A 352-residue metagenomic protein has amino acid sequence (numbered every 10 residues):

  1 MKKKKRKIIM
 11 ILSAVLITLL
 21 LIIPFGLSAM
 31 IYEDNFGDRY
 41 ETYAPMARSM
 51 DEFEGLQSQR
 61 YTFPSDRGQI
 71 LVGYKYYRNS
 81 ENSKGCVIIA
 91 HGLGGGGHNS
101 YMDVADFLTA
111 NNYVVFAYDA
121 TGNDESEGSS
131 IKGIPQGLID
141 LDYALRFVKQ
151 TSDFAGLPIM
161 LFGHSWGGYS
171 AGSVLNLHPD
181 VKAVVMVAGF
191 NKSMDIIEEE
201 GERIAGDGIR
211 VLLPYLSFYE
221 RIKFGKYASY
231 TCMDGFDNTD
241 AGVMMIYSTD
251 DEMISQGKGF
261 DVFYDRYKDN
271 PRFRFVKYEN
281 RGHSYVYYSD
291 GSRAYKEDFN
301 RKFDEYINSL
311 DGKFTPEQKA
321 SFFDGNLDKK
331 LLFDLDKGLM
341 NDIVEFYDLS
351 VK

Functional and structural regions predicted by a protein language model:
I9-L12, I17-P64, Y74-Y76, N300-F323 (+1 more regions): An N-terminal hydrophobic leader/cap segment in hydrolases
L93-D106, A120, G257-K258: The serine-hydrolase catalytic nucleophile loop
F107-E127: Conserved alpha/beta-hydrolase
I131-S152: Alpha/beta-hydrolase active-site loop
S173-G225: Hydrolase active-site cap/lid region
T239, M245-D251: Short beta-strand/loop motif that positions the catalytic acidic residue of the alpha/beta-hydrolase fold
A241, S255-R266, D290-G291: Short alpha-helix in the alpha/beta-hydrolase fold that links the catalytic acid
D290-K352: Catalytic active-site module of serine/aspartate enzymes centered on a nucleophile-bearing elbow/loop
